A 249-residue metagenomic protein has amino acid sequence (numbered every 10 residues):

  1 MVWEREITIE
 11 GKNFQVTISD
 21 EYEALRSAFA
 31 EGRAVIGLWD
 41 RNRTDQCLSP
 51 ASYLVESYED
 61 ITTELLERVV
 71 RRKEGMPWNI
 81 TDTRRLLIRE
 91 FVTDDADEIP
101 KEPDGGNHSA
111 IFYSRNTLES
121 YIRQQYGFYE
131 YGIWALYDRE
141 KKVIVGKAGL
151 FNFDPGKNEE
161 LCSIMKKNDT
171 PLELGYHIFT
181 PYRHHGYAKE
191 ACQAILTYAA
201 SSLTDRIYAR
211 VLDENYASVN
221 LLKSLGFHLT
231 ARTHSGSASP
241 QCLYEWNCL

Functional and structural regions predicted by a protein language model:
M1-T81: Asp-based, Mg2+/Mn2+-dependent phosphohydrolase catalytic module
V2-E4, Y53-P181, Q193-E214, H228-L249: GNAT-family acyltransferases
A24, G37, N42-D45, D97 (+3 more regions): Flexible, glycine-rich phosphate/dinucleotide-binding loops and adjacent beta-alpha linkers at cofactor/substrate
R26, V219-N220: Alpha-helical segments flanking ligand/cofactor-binding loops in enzyme cores
G32-A34, K223-T233: Conserved acetyl-CoA-binding loop of GNAT-fold acetyltransferases
H184-K189: Glycine-rich acyl-CoA binding loop
